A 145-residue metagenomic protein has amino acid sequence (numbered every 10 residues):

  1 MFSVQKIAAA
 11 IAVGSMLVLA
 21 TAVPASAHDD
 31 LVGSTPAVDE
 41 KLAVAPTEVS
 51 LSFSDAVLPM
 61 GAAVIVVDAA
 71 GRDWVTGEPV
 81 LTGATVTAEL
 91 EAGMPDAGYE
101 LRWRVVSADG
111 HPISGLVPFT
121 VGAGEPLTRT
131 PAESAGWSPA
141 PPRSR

Functional and structural regions predicted by a protein language model:
M1-I11: Bacterial N-terminal signal peptides that target proteins for export
M16-A25: C-terminal segment of classical bacterial N-terminal signal peptides
S26, L31, P112-R145: Extracytoplasmic/periplasmic copper-protein system
S26-A45: N-terminal edge beta-strand
T47-G77: Short, surface-exposed alpha-helix to beta-strand junction/turn motifs within ectodomains of secreted and cell-envelope
A92-D96: Surface-exposed, short loops/turns at beta-strand junctions within beta-sandwich domains
